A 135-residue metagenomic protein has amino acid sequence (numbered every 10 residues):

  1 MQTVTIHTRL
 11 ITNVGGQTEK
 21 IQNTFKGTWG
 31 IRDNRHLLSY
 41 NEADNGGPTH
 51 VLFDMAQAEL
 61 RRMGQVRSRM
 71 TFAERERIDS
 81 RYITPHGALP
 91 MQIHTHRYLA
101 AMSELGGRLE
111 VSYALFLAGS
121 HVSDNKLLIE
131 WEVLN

Functional and structural regions predicted by a protein language model:
M1-E110, A114-H121, L134-N135: N-terminal intrinsically disordered, cationic/polar leader segments that include organellar targeting peptides
I129-W131: A short acidic/small-residue loop/turn micro-motif
